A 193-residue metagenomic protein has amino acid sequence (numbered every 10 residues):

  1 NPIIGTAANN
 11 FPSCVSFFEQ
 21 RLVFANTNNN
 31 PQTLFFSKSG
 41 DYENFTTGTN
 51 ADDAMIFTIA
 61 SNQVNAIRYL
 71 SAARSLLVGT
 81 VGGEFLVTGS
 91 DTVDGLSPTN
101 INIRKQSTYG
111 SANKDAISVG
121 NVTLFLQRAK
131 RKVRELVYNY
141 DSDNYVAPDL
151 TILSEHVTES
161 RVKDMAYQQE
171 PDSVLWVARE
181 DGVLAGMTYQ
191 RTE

Functional and structural regions predicted by a protein language model:
N1-D172, M187-E193: Beta-propeller and closely related beta-pinwheel folds
V174-W176: Conserved, well-structured core segments that form or line functional sites
